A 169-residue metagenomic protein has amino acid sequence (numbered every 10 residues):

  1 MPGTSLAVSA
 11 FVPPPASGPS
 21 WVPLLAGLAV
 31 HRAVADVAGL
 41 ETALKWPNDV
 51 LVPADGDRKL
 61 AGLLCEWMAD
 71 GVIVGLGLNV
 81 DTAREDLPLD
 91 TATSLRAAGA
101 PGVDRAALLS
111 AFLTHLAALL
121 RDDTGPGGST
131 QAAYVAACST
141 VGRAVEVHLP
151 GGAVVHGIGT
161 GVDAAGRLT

Functional and structural regions predicted by a protein language model:
G3-S5, S9-T169: Catalytic beta-strand/loop module used to bind and position nucleotide/cofactor moieties in cofactor-attachment
